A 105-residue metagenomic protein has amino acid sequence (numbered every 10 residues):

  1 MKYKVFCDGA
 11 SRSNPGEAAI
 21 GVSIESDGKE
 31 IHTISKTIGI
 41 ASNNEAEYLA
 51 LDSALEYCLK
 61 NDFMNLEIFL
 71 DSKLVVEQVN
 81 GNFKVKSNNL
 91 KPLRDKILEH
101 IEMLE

Functional and structural regions predicted by a protein language model:
M1-E45, E56-M64: RNase H-like nuclease fold core
A10-N14, D52-E105: RNase H catalytic domain
E47, L51: Short, conserved alpha-helix that lines the donor NDP-sugar binding/gating region of sugar-transfer enzymes
